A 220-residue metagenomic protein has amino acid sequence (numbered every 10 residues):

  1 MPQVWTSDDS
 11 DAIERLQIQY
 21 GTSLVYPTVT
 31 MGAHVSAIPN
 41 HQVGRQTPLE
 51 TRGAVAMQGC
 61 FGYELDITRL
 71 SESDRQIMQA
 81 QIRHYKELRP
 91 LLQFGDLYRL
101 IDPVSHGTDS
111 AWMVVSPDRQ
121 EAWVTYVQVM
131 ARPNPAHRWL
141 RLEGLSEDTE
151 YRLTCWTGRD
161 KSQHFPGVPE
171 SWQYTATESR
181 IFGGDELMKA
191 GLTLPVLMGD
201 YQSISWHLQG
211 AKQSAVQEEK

Functional and structural regions predicted by a protein language model:
M1-T68: Glycan-recognition surfaces
G53-I101: Catalytic cores of secreted or luminal carbohydrate-active enzymes
A54, Q120-A122, Q202: A generic secondary-structure signal marking the coil-to-beta-strand transition
A56, V124, L153: Conserved, mostly hydrophobic/aromatic
R89, D96, T108-S110, W156: Non-catalytic terminal extensions of PLP-dependent enzymes
V104-E147: Carbohydrate-binding surface patches
A131-K220: C-terminal beta-sandwich/jelly-roll accessory domains of carbohydrate-active enzymes
